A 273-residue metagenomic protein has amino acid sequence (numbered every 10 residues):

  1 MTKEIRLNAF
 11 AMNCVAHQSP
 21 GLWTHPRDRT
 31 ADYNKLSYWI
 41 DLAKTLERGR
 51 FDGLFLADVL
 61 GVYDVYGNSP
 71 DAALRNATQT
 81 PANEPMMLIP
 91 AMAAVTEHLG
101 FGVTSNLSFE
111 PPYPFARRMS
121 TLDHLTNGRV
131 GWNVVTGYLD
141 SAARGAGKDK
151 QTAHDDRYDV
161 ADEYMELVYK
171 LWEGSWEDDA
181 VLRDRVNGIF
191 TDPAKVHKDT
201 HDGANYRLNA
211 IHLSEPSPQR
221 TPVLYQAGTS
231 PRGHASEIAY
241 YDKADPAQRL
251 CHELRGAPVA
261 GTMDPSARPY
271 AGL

Functional and structural regions predicted by a protein language model:
M1-V95, Q219-P222: N-terminal beta1-alpha1-beta2 module of alpha/beta enzyme domains
K3, P111-Y240, D264-G272: Internal, glycine-rich beta/alpha segment that forms the wall or movable "lid" of small-molecule/cofactor binding
I5, A9, E253-P265: Active-site-adjacent beta->alpha loops and helix N-cap segments on the catalytic face of soluble alpha/beta enzymes
I5-A9, L54-L56, L99-S105, G128-V134 (+3 more regions): Hydrophobic faces of well-ordered beta-strands that scaffold small-molecule active sites in alpha/beta enzyme cores
V15-H17, L54, G61-V65, S108-P112 (+3 more regions): Flexible loop/turn segments at secondary-structure boundaries
H25-L36, A73-T80, G100-P112, Q151-R157 (+1 more regions): The substrate-binding groove and active-site-proximal loops of carbohydrate-active enzymes, especially glycoside
K35-L46, L88, R118, Y164 (+3 more regions): Alpha-helical packing segments of well-folded alpha/beta enzyme cores
I238-L254, A260: A conserved active-site cap/scaffold subdomain adjacent to cofactor or substrate pockets
